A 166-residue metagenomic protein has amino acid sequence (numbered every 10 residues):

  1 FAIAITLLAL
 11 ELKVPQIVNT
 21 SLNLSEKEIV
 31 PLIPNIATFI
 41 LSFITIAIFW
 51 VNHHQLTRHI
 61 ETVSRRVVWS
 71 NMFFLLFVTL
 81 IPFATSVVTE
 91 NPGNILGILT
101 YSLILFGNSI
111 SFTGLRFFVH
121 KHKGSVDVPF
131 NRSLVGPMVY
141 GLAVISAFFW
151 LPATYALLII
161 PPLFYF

Functional and structural regions predicted by a protein language model:
A2-F166: Multi-pass alpha-helical transmembrane bundle typical of ion/small-solute transporters and intramembrane aspartyl
